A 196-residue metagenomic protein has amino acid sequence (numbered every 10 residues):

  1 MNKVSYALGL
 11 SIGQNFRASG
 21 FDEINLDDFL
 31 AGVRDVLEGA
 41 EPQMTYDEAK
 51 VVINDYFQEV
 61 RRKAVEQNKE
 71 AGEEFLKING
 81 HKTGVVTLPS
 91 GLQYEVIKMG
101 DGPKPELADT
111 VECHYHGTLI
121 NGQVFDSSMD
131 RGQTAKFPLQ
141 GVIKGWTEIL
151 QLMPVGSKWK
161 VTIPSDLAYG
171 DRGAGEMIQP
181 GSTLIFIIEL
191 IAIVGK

Functional and structural regions predicted by a protein language model:
M1-K196: Cross-family detector of peptidyl-prolyl cis-trans isomerase
